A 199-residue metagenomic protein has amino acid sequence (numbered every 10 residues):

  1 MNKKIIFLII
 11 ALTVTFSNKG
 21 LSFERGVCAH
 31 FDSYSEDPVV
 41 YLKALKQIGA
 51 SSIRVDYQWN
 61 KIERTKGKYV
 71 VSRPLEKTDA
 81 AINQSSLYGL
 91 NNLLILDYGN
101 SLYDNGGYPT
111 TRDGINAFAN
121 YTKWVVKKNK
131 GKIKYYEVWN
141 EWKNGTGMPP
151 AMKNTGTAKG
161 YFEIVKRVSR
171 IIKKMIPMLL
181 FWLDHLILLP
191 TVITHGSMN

Functional and structural regions predicted by a protein language model:
K4-F16: Sec-dependent N-terminal signal peptides
G20-S22: Boundary at the C-terminal end of the N-terminal hydrophobic targeting segment
R25-A29, S51-V55, L90-L96, K134-V138 (+1 more regions): Hydrophobic faces of well-ordered beta-strands that scaffold small-molecule active sites in alpha/beta enzyme cores
Y34-E36, E63-Y69, R73-K77, L102-N199: Active-site cleft segment of glycoside hydrolase catalytic domains centered on the general acid/base Glu
D37-K61, Q84, Y88-L93: Catalytic domains of carbohydrate-active enzymes, especially glycoside hydrolases
I82-S85, I172: A generic structural signal for well-ordered alpha-helical segments
